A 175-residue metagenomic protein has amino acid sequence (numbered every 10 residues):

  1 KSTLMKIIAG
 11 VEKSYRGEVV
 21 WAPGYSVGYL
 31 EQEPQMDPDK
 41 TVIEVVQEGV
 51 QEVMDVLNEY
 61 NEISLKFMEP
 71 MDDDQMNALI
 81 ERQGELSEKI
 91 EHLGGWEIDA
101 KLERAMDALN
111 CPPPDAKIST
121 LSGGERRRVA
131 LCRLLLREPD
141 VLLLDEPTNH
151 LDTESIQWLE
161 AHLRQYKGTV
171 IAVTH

Functional and structural regions predicted by a protein language model:
K1-H175: ABC ATP-binding cassette signature C-motif
